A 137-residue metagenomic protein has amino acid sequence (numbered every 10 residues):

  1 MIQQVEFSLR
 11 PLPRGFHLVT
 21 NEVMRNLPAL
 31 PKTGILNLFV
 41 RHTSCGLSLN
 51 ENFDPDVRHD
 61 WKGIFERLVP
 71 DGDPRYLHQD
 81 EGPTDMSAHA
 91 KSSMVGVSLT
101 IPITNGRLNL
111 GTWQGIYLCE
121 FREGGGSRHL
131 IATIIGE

Functional and structural regions predicted by a protein language model:
M1-E137: Active-site histidine-anchored catalytic micro-motif
